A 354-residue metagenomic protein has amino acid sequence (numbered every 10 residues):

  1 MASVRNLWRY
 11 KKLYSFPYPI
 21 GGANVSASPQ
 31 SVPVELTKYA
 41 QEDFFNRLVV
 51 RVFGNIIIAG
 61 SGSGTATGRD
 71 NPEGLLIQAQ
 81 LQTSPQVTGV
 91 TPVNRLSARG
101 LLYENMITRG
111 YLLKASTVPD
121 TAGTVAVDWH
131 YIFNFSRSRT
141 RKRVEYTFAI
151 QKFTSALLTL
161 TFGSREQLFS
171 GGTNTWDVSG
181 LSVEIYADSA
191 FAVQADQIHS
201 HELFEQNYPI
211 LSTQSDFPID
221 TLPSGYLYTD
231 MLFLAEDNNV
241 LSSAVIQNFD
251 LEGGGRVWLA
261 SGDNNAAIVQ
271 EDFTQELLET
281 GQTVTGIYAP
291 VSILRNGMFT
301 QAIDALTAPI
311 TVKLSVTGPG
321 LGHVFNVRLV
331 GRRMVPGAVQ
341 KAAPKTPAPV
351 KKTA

Functional and structural regions predicted by a protein language model:
M1-A354: Beta-strand-centric surfaces of beta-sandwich/beta-rich domains
